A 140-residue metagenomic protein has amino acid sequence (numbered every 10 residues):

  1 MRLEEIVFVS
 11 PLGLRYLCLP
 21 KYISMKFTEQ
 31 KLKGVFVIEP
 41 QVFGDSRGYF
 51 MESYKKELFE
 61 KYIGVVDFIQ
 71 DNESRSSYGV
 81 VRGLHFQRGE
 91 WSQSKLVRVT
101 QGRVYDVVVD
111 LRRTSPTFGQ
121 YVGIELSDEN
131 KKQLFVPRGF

Functional and structural regions predicted by a protein language model:
E4-V9: Acidic, Ala/Val/Gly-enriched low-complexity intrinsically disordered segments
S24-E129: Non-catalytic, conserved peripheral segments adjacent to functional cores
L126-F140: Conserved metal-binding segment of the jelly-roll/cupin
